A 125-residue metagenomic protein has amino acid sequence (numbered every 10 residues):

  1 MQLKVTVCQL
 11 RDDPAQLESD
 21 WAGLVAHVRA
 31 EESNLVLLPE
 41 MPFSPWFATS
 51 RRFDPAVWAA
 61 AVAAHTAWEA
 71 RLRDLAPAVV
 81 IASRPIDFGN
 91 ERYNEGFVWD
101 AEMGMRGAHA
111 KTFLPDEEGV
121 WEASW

Functional and structural regions predicted by a protein language model:
Q2-P14, E95, A108-K111: Active-site-proximal beta-strand elements of phosphoester/diester hydrolases
C8-A26: N-terminal phosphate-binding loop and adjacent alpha-helix
R11-Q16, W58-V62, V120-A123: Short, flexible loop segments at the rims of nucleotide/cofactor-binding pockets, characterized by
P14-L17, L37, M105, E118: Intrinsically disordered, low-complexity acidic/polar segments
A15, W46, L114-D116: Conserved protein kinase catalytic core
E18-A22, W46, W121, W125: Tryptophan-centered motif/residue detector
V25-E102: Cys-nucleophile CN-hydrolase/nitrilase-fold catalytic domain and related Cys-dependent amidase chemistry that acts on
D87-W125: Active-site catalytic loop in hydrolytic enzyme cores
